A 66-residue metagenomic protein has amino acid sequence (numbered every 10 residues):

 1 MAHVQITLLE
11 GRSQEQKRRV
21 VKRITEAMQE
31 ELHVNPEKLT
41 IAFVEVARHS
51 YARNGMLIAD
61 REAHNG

Functional and structural regions predicted by a protein language model:
A2-G66: A domain-level signal for the structural core that forms small-molecule/cofactor-binding pockets and catalytic centers
